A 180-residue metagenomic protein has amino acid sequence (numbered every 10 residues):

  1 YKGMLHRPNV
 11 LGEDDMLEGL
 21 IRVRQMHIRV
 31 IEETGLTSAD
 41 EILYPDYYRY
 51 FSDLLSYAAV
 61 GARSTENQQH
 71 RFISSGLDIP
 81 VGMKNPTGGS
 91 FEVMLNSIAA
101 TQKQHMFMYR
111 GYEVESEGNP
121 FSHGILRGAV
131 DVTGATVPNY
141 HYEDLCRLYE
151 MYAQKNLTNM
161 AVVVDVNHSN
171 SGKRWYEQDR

Functional and structural regions predicted by a protein language model:
Y1-R147, M151, H168-Q178: Active-site-facing alpha/beta catalytic cores
K155-L157: Short helix-capping segments at alpha-helix termini
V164: Conserved, mostly hydrophobic/aromatic
